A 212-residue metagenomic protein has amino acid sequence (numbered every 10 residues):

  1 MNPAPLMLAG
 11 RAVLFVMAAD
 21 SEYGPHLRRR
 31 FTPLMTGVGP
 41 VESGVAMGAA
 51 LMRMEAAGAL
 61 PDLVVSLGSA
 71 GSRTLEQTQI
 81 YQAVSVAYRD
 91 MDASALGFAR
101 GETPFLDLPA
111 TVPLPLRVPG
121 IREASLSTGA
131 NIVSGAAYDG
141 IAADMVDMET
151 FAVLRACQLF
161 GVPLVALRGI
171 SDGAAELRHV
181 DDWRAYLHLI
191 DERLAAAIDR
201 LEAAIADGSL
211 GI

Functional and structural regions predicted by a protein language model:
N2-L14, P61-D62: Extreme N-terminal starter segment of soluble prokaryotic enzymes
L8, S21-I212: Glycine-rich phosphate- or other oxyanion-binding loops that anchor nucleotides, phosphorylated ligands
V16-A19: Gly/serine-rich nucleotide phosphate-binding loop at the start of the catalytic core of nucleotide/ADP-ribose-handling
